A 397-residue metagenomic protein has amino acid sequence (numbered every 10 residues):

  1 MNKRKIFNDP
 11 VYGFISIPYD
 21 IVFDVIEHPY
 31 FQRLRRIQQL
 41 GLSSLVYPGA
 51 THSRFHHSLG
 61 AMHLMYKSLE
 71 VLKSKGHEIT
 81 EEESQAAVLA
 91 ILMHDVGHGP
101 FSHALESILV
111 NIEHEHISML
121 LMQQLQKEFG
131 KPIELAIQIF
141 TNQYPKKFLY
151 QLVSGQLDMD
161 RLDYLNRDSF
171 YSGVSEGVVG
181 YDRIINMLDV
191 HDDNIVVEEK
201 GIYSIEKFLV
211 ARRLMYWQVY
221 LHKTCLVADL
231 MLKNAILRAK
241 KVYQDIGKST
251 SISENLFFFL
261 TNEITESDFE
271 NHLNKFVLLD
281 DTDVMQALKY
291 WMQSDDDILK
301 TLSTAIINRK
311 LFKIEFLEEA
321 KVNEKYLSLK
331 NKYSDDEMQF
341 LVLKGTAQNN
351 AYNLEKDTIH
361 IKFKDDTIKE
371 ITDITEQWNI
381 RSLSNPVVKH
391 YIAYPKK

Functional and structural regions predicted by a protein language model:
M1-A86, P100, A104-K397: Histidine-centered, transition-metal-coordinating active-site segments
A87-L92: Short alpha-helical catalytic segment bearing the HExxH-like zincin motif of zinc-dependent metalloproteases
M93, G97-H98: Short active-site segment of divalent metal-dependent hydrolases/proteases that encodes the spacing between
